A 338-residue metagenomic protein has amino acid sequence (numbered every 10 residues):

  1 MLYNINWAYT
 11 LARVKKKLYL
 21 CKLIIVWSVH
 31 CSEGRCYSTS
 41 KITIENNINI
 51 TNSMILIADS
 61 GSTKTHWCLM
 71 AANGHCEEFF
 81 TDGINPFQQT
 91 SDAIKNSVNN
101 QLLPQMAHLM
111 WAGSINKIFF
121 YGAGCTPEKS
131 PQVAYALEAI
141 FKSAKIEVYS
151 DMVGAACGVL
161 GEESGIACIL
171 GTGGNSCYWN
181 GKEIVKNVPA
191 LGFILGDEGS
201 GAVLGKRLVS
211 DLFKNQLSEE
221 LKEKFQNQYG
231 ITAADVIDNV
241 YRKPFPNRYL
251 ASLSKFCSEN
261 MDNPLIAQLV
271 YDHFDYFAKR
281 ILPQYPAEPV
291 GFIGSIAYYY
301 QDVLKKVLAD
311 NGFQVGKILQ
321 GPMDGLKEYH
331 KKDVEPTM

Functional and structural regions predicted by a protein language model:
I55-I94, I184-V185, A190: Short glycine-rich, Thr/Ser-proximal phosphate-binding strand/loop in the N-terminal lobe of ATP-dependent enzymes
F87, M106-E147, V159-L160, N239-K243: Short beta-strand-loop/turn "lid" adjacent to the catalytic site in phosphate-handling enzymes
Q88, G230-P286: Adenine-nucleotide phosphate-binding core of ATP-dependent small-molecule kinases
N100-N116, R280-E288: Phosphate/pyrophosphate-binding loops at sites that engage ATP/ADP/AMP, CoA/4′-phosphopantetheine, polyphosphate
Y121-E128, A267, I281-K306: Glycine-rich phosphate-binding loops at beta-strand->alpha-helix junctions
A144-C168: Conserved phosphate-binding catalytic cores of ATP/NTP-utilizing and phosphoryl-transfer enzymes
C157-E163, A297, D302, K306 (+1 more regions): Glycine-rich phosphate-binding/hydrolytic loop that grips phosphoryl groups
I184-G230: Glycine-rich phosphate-binding loop plus the immediately following alpha-helix
